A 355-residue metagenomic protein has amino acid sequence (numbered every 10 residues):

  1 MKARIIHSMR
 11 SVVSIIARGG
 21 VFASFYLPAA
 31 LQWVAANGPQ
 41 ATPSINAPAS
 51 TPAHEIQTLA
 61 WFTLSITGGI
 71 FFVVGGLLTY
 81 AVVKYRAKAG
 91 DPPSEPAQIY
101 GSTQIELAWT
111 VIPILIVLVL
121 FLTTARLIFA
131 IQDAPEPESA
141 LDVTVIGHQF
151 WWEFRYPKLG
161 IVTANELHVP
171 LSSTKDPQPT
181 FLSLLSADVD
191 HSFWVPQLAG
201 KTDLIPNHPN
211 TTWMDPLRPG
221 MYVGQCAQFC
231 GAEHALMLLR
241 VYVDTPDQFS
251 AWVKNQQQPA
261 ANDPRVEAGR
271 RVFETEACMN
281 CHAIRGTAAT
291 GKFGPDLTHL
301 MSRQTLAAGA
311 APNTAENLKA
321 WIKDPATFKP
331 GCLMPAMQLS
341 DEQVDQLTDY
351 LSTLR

Functional and structural regions predicted by a protein language model:
M1-G38: N-terminal secretory/membrane targeting signals
R18-A29, F71, I112-L122: Hydrophobic alpha-helical membrane-insertion segments
W33-F62, V82-K292, A307-K323, F328-P330 (+1 more regions): Non-transmembrane, membrane-proximal soluble domains of secreted or membrane proteins
A60-V73: Alpha-helical transmembrane segments
F71-A87: Alpha-helical transmembrane segments
L354-R355: Short, solvent-exposed mixed-charge patches
